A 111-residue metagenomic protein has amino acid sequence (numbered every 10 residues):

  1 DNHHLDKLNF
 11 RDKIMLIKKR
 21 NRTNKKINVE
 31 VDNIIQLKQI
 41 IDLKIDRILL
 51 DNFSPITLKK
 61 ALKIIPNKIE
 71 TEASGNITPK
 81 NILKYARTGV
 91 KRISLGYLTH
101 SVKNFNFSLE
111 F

Functional and structural regions predicted by a protein language model:
D1, L50-D51, E72-S74, L95: Thr-Gly-centered strand-to-loop micro-motif
D1-I56: Glycine- and Gly-Pro-enriched alpha-helical subdomains that act as flexible, kink-prone "lid/hinge" or packing modules
L5, I77, T99: Glycine-/small-residue-rich active-site loops that bind phosphorylated ligands and cofactors
K19-N28, A61-S74: Short beta-strand/loop segments at the ligand-binding rim of alpha/beta enzyme cores
I34-K44, F53, T57-N67, I77-L95: Catalytic cores of alpha/beta
T71, T88, T99: Ser/Thr-centric signal marking residues that sit in or immediately flank functional binding/regulatory motifs
Y97-F111: Short, charged, intrinsically disordered terminal tails
